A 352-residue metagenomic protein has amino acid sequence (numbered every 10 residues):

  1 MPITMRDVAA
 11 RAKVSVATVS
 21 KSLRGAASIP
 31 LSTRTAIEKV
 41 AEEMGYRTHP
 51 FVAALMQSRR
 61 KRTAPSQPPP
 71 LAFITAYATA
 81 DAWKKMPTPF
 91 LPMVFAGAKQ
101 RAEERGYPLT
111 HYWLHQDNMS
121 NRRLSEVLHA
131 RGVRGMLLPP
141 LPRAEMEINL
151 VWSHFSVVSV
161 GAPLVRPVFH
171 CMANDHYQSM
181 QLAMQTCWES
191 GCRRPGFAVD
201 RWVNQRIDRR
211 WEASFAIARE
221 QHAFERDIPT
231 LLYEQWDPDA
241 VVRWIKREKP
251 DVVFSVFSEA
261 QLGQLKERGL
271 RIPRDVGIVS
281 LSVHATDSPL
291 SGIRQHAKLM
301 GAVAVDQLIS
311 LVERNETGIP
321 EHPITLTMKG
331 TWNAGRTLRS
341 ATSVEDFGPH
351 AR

Functional and structural regions predicted by a protein language model:
M1-T63, R352: N-terminal helix-turn-helix DNA-binding module of bacterial transcription factors
M5-A10, K39, E43, T48-P50 (+6 more regions): Bacterial carbohydrate/catabolite-sensing allosteric modules
T18, M56-M86, R194-R201: Short beta-strand segments enriched in small/hydrophobic residues
